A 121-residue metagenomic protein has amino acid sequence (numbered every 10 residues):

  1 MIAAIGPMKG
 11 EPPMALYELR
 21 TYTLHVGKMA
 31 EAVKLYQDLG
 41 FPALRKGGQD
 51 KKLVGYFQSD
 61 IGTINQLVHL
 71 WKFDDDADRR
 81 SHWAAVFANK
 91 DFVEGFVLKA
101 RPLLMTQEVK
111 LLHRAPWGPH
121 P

Functional and structural regions predicted by a protein language model:
M1-P121: Short S/T/G/P-rich N-terminal loop/turn motif that feeds into the first structured element of a domain
